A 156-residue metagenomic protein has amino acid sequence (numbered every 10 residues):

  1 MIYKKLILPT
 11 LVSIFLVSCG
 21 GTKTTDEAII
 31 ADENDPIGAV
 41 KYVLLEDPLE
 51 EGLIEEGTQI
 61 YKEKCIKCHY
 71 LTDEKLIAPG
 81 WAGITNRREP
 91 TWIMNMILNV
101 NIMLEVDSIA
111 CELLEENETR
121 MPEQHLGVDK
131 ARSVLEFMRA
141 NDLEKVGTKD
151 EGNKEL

Functional and structural regions predicted by a protein language model:
M1-I7: Bacterial N-terminal signal peptides that target proteins for export
L8-S13: Hydrophobic helical h-region of N-terminal Sec-dependent signal peptides in bacterial secretory/periplasmic proteins
F15-S18: C-terminal motif of bacterial Sec signal peptides marking the signal peptidase cleavage site
G20-K23: Bacterial signal peptide processing site
T25-I60, N153-L156: Electrostatic cytochrome c docking/interface patches
L53, Y61-K64, T72, R120 (+1 more regions): Short pre-active-site segment immediately N-terminal to redox-active cysteine/selenocysteine motifs in thiol-based
I54, T58, H69-N99: Gly/Gly-Pro-rich "capping" loops immediately C-terminal to redox-active cysteine motifs in periplasmic/lumenal
L76-I84, N101-K130, V146-E151: Axial heme c-ligation environment in periplasmic c-type cytochrome domains
